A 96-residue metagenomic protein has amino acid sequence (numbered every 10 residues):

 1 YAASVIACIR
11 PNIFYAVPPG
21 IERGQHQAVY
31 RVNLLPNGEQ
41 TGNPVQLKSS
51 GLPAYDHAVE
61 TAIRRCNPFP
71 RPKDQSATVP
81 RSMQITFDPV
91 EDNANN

Functional and structural regions predicted by a protein language model:
A7-F14, N33-K48, H57-R71, S76-N96: Conserved "boundary/linchpin" sites in short secondary-structure elements
V17-I21: Surface-exposed patches in mature extracellular/periplasmic domains of secreted proteins
R23-V29: Short, small/polar residue-rich loop motifs at catalytic or cofactor-binding pockets
